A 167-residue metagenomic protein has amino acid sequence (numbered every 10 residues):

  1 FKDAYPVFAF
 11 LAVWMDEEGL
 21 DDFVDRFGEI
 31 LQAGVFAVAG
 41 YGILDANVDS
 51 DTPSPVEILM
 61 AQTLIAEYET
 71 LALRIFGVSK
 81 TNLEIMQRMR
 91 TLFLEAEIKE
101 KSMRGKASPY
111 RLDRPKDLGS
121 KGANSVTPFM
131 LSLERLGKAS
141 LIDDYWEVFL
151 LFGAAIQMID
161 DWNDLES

Functional and structural regions predicted by a protein language model:
F1-L11, F27-V38, M60-E166: All-alpha helical catalytic cores of prenyl diphosphate-utilizing isoprenoid enzymes
E17-D22: Short, hydrophobic transmembrane alpha-helix segments
F23-G28, T52-S54: Catalytic micro-motifs at enzyme active sites that drive phosphoryl/nucleotidyl and oxygen chemistry
T52-Q62: Active-site metal-coordination segments of metallo-dependent hydrolases
